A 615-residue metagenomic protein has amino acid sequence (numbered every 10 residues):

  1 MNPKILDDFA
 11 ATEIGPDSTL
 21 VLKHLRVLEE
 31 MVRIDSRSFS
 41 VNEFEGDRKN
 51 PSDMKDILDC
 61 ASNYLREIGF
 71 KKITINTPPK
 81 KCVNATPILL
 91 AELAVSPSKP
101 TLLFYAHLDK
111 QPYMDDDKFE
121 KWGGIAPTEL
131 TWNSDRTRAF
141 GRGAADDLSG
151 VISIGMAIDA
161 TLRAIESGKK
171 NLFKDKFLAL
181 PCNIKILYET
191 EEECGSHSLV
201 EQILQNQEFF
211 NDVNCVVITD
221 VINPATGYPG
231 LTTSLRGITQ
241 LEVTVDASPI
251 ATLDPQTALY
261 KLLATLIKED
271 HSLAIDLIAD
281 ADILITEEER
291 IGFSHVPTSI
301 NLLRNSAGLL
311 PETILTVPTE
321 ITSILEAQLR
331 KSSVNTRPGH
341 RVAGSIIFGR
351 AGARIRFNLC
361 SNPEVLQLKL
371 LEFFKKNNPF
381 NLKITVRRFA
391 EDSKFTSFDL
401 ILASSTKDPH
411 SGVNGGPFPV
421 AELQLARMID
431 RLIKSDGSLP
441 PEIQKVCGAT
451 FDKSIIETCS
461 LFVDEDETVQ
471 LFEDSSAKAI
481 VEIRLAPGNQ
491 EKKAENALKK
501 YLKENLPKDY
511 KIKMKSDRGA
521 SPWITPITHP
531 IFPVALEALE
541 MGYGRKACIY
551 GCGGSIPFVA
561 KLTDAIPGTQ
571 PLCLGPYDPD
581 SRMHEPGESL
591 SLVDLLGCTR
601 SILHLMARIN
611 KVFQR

Functional and structural regions predicted by a protein language model:
N2-D115, F119-E120, R350, Q367-K369: N-terminal helical capping/dimerization or prosegment-like subdomains of hydrolases acting on amide or phosphate bonds
P78-K81, G143-D147, I549-S555: Active-site nucleophile and cofactor-binding loops and adjacent substrate-binding regions of central metabolic enzymes
P97, A225-T226, D276-G349, L359-L371 (+8 more regions): An extended, acidic, His-containing surface patch that forms the Zn2+-binding/catalytic region of metallohydrolases
K99-K185: Active-site metal-coordination/substrate-binding segment of hydrolases, especially metallo-dependent peptidases
A145, A247-A251, F357-P363, T406-D408 (+3 more regions): A generic structural motif
M156-R163, K261-T265, R427-R431, H604-A607: Short glycine/serine- and small hydrophobic-enriched flexible loop segments
K169-P255, E312-P318, E391-P417: Histidine/acidic-residue-rich, glycine-tolerant segments that coordinate divalent metal ions
A251-H271, Q367, L371, G415-G437: A short core secondary-structure module
